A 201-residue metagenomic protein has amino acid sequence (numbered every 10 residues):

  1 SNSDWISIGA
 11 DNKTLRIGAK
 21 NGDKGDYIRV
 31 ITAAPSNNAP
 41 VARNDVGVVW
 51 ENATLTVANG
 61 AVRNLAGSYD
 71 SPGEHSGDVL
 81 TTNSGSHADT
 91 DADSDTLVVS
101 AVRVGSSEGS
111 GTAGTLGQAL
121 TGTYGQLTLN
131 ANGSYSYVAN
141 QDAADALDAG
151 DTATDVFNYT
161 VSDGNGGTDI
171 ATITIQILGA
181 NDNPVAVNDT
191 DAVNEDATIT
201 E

Functional and structural regions predicted by a protein language model:
S1, V99, A144-D148, T190: Generic hydrophobic, helix-prone segments enriched in Leu/Val/Ile
S1-P35, S68-S71: Mature extracellular "passenger" or substrate-interacting domains of secreted, surface-exposed proteins
G9-K13, V79, N132: Short, solvent-exposed coil/turn segments at beta-strand boundaries
G22-T54, G60-A61, Y137, N158-T160 (+1 more regions): Extracellular Ser/Thr- and Pro-rich, acidic-biased low-complexity repeat/linker "stalks"
K24, H75, D155: Residues that flank catalytic or metal-binding motifs in active/ligand-binding sites
S36, T112-N181, N194-I199: Acidic, turn/loop-rich segments in luminal/extracellular domains of secretory-pathway and cell-surface proteins
A39-L120, V185-E201: Extracellular ectodomain surface segments
